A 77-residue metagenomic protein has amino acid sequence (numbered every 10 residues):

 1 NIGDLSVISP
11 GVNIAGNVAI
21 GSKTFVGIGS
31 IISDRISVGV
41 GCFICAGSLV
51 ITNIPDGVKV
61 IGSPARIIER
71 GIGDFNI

Functional and structural regions predicted by a protein language model:
N1-I68: Structural signal for interior beta-strand "rungs" in well-ordered beta-sheet cores of soluble enzyme domains
A65-R66, I72-I77: Terminal amphipathic alpha-helical/low-complexity segments used for targeting or macromolecular assembly
